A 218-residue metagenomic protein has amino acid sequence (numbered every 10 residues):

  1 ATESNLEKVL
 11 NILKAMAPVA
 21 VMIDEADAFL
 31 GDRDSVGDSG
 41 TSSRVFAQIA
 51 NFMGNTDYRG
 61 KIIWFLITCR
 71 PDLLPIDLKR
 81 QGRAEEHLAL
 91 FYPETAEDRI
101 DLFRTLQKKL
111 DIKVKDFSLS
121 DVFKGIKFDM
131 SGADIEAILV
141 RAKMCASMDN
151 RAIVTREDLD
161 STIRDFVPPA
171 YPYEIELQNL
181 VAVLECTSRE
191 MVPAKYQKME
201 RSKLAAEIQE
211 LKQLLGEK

Functional and structural regions predicted by a protein language model:
A1-K124: Walker A/P-loop NTP-binding motif of AAA+ ATPase domains
V21, V114-S118, D134-A137, V154 (+1 more regions): Alpha-helix N-cap and coil->helix boundary residues
F46, E136-L139: Hydrophobic face of alpha-helices
S120-D134: A short helix-loop-helix "switch/interaction" segment in the helical subdomain of ASCE P-loop NTPases
M130-A133, D149-K218: C-terminal engagement/docking regions of AAA+ P-loop ATPases
L139-S147: Short, amphipathic alpha-helical segments that act as regulatory/interfacial helices in nucleotide-processing proteins
